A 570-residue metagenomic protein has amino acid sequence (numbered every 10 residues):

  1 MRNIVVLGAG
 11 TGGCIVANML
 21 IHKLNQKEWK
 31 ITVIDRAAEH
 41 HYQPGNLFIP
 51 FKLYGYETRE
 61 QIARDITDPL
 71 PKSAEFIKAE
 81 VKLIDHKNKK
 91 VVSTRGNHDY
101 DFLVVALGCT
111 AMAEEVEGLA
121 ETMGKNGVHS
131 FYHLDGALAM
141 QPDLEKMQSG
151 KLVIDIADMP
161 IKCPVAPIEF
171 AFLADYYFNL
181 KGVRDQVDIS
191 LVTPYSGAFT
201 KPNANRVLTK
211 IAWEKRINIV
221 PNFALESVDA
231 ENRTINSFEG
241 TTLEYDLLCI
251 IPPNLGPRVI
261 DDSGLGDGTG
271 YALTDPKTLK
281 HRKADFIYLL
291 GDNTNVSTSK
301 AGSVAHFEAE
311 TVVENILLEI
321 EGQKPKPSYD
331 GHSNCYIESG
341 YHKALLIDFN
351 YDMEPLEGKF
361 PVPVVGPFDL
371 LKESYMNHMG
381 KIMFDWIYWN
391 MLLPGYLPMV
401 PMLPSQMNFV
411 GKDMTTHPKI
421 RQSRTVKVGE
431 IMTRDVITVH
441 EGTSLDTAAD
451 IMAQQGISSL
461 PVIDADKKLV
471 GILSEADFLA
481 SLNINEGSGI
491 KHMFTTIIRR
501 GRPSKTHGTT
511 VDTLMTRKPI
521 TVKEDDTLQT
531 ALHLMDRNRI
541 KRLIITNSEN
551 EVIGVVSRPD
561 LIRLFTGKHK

Functional and structural regions predicted by a protein language model:
M1, A74-E169, L173-G182, C249: FAD-binding core/adjacent interface of flavoenzyme oxidoreductases
M1-E75, D158-P202: Beta1-alpha1 glycine-rich phosphate/pyrophosphate-binding loop at the start of Rossmann-like nucleotide-binding domains
E28-T32, A74-L83, H98, N179-G270 (+1 more regions): A Rossmann-like FAD-binding core segment of flavoenzymes
E115, E121-Q148, N232, T242-E308 (+1 more regions): FAD-site-proximal beta/loop scaffold in flavoenzymes
L290-S339, D348: A conserved FAD-binding loop/helix module that cradles the flavin
L346-H417: C-terminal auxiliary extensions adjacent to catalytic cores
K412-D435, E475-I520, T527-L528, L532-R537 (+1 more regions): Tandem CBS (Bateman) regulatory domains
M452, L460-D477, M535, L543-D560: A glycine-centered beta-loop-beta connector
